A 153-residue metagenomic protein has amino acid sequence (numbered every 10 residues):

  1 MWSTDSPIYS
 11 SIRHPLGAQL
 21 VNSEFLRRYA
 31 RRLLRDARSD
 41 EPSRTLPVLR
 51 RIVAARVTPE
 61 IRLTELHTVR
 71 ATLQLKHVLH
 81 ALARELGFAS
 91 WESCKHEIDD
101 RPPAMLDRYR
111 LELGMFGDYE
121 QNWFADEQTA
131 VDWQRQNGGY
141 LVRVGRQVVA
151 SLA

Functional and structural regions predicted by a protein language model:
W2-A153: Intrinsically disordered, low-complexity eukaryotic regions enriched in glycine, serine and charged residues
